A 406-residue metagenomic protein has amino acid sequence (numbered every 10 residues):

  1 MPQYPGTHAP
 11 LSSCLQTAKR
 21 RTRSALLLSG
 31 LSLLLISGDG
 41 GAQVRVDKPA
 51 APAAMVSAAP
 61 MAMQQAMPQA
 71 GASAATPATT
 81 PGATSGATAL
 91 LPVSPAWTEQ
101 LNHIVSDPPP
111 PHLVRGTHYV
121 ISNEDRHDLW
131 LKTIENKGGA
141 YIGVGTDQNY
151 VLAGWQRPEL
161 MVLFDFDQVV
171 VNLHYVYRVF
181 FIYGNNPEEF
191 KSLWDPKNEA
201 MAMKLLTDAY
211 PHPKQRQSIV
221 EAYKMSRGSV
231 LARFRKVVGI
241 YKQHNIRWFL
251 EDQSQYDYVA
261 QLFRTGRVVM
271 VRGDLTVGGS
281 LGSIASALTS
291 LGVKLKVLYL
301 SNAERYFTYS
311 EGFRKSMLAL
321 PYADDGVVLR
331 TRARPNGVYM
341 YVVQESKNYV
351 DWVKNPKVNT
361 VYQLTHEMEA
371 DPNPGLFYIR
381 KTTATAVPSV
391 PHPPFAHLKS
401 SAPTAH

Functional and structural regions predicted by a protein language model:
M1-R21: N-terminal secretory signal peptides that target proteins for export/translocation
A25-I36: Bacterial N-terminal signal peptides
A42-A89, F395-H406: Compositionally biased, proline/threonine/alanine/serine-rich low-complexity intrinsically disordered stretches
A89-P110, H118, L160-M270, D274 (+2 more regions): Class I S-adenosyl-L-methionine-dependent methyltransferase module
I121-K137: Conserved alpha-helix/loop element of class I SAM-dependent methyltransferases that forms part of the SAM/SAH-binding
N136-G145: Conserved class I S-adenosyl-L-methionine
Q148-Q156: Conserved SAM-binding loop of SAM-dependent methyltransferases across substrates and taxa, primarily the Class I
I246-H406: Alpha-helical subdomain
